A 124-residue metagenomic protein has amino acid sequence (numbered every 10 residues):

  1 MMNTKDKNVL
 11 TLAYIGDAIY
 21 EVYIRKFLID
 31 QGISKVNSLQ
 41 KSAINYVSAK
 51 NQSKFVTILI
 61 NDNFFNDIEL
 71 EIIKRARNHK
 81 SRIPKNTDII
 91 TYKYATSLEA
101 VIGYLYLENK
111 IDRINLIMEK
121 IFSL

Functional and structural regions predicted by a protein language model:
M1-L124: Double-stranded RNA-binding/processing signature
